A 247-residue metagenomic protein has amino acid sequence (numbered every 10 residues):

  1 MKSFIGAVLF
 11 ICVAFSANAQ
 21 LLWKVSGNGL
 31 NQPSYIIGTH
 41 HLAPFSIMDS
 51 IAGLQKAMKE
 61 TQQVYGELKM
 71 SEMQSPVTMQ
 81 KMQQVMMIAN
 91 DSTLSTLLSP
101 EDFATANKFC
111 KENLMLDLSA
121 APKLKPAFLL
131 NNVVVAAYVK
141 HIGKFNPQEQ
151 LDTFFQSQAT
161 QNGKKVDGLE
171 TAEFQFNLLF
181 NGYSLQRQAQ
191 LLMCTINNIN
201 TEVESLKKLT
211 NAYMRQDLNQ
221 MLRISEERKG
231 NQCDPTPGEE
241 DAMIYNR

Functional and structural regions predicted by a protein language model:
K2-F10: Sec-dependent signal peptide recognition, specifically the positively charged N-region followed immediately by
F10-I11, N31: Intrinsically disordered, low-complexity, compositionally biased regions/tails
A14-S16: N-terminal signal peptide c-region/cleavage motif recognized by signal peptidases
A19-Q20: Boundary of Sec targeting at the N-terminus
K24: His/Glu-rich zincin catalytic helix
G27-S34, H40-M243: Structured, acidic catalytic/metal-binding patches in enzyme active sites
R247: Catalytic-pocket segment enriched in acidic/His residues
